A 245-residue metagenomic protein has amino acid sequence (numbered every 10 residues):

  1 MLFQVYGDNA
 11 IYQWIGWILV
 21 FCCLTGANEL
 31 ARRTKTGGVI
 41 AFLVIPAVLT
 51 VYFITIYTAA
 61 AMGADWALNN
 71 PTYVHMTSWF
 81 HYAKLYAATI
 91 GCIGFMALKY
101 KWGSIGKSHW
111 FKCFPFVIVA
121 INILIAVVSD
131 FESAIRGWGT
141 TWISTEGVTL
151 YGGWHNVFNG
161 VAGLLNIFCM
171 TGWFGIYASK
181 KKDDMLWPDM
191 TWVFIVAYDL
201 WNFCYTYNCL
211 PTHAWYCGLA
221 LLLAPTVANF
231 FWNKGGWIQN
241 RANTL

Functional and structural regions predicted by a protein language model:
M1-Y6, N69-N70, T140-L150: Juxtamembrane membrane-water interface segments that cap and precede transmembrane helices
L2-L98: An N-terminal, globular interaction/scaffold subdomain
L30-I40, Y100-H109, F230-R241: Membrane-helix interface "capping/anchor" motifs
S104-G235: Generic multipass alpha-helical transmembrane bundles of integral membrane proteins
